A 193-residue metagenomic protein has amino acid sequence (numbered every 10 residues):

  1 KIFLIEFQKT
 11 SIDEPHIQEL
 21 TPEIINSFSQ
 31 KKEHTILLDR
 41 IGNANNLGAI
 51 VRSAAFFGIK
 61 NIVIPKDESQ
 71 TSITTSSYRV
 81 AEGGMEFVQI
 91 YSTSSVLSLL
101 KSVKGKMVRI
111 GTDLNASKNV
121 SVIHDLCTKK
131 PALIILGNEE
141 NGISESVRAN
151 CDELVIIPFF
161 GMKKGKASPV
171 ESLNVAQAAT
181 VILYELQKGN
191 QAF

Functional and structural regions predicted by a protein language model:
F3-S117: RNA substrate-binding interface of SAM-dependent RNA methyltransferases
D39, N46, E139, D152 (+1 more regions): Acidic active-site catalytic centers that drive phospho-/nucleotidyl reactions and related ester hydrolyses
S76-G84, E145-F193: Structured adenosyl-cofactor binding patch, chiefly the S-adenosyl-L-methionine
L100-K104, H124-C127, Q187: Surface-exposed amphipathic alpha-helices with a cationic face
R109-E171: Active-site/ligand-binding-proximal alpha/beta "capping" segment
